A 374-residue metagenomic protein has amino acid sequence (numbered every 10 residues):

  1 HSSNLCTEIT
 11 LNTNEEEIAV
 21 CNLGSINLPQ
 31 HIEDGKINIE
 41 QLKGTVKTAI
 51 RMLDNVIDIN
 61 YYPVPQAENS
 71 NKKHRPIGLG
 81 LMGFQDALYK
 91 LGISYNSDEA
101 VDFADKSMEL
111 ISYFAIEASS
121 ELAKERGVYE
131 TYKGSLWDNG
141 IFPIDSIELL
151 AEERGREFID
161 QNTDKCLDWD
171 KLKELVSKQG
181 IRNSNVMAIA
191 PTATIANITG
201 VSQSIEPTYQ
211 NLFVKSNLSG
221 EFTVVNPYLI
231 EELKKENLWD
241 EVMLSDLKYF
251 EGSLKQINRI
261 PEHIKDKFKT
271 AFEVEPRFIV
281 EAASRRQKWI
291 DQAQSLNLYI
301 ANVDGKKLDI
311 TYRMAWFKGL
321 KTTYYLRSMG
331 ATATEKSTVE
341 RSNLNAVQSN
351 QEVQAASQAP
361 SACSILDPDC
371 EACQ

Functional and structural regions predicted by a protein language model:
H1-N71, P76, G83-L91, V201-Y228 (+2 more regions): Function-dense linear segments that define catalytic or interfacial modules in macromolecule-processing proteins
T10-I18, E33-G44, A67-L79, L91-L110 (+8 more regions): Alpha-helix capping and helix-loop boundary segments enriched in small/acidic/polar residues
N22-N27, P76-L88, N185-A188, T194-T199 (+6 more regions): Structured core elements
P29-E33, D86, L91, S97 (+6 more regions): Flexible loop/turn segments at secondary-structure boundaries
T45-E68, K72, S94-T192, E262-K265 (+2 more regions): Internal maturation/activation junctions in enzymes
L53-I59, N162-C166, L175-A346: Catalytic alpha/beta core of large soluble enzyme barrels
P76-G83, S112-F114, I141-A151, G200 (+2 more regions): Short glycine/threonine-rich loop-to-helix capping motif typified by GTGT followed within a few residues by an Asp-Pro
Y324-Q374: C-terminal intrinsically disordered, low-complexity extensions immediately downstream of enzyme catalytic cores
